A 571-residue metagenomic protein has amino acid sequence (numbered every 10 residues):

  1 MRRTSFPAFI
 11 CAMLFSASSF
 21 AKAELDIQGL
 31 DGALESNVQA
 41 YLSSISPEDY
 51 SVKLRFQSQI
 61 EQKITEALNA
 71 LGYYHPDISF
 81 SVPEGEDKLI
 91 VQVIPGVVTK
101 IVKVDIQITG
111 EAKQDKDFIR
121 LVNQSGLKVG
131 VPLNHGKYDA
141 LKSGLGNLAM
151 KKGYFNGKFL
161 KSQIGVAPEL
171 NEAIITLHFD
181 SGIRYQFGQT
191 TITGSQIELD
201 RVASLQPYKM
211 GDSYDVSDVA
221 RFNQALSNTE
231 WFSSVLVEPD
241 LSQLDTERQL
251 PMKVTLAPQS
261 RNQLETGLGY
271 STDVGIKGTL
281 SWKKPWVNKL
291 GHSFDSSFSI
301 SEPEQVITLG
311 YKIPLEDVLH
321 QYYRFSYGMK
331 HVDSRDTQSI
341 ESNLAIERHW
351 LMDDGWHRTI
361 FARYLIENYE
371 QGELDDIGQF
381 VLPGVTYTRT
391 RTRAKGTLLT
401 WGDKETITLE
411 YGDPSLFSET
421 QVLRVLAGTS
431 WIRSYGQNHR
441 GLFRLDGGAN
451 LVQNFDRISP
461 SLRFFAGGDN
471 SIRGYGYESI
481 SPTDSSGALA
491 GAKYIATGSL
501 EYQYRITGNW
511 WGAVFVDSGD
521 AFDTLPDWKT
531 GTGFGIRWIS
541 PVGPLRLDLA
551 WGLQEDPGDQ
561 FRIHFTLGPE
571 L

Functional and structural regions predicted by a protein language model:
M1-F9: Bacterial N-terminal signal peptides that target proteins for export
S16-S18: N-terminal signal peptide c-region/cleavage motif recognized by signal peptidases
K22-A33, A40-T272, S281, D295-I313 (+3 more regions): Periplasmic polypeptide-binding modules associated with outer-membrane biogenesis and secretion
D117-R120, D215-T406, L423, G441-F443 (+5 more regions): Gram-negative/organellar outer-membrane beta-barrel architecture
L250, Q437-F515, A521-D523: Extracytoplasmic gating/loop element in the C-terminal half of outer-membrane beta-barrel translocons and assembly
I346, D403-D413, T420-Q453: Transmembrane beta-barrel strand/turn architecture of Gram-negative outer membrane proteins
P526-F534, W538-S540, D548-W551: Strand-loop-strand
